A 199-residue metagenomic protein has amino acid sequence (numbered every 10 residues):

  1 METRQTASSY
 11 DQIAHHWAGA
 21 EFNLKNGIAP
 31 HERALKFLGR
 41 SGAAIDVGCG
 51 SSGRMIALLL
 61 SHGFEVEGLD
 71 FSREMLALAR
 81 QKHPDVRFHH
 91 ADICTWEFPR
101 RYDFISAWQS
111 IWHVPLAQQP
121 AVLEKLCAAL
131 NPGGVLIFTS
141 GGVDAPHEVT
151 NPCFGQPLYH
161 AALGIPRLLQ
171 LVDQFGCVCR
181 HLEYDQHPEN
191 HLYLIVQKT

Functional and structural regions predicted by a protein language model:
M1-R40: Conserved class I S-adenosyl-L-methionine
I45-T95: Class I SAM-dependent methyltransferase SAM/SAH-binding core
S106-A107: A conserved beta-strand element that flanks and buttresses the S-adenosyl-L-methionine
P120-P132: A short glycine-rich, Lys/Arg-flanked "PGG" loop and its adjoining helix->strand segment in the class I
G133-S140: Conserved beta-strand signature within the Rossmann-like core of class I S-adenosyl-L-methionine
G141-Y159: Short, glycine-/aromatic-enriched active-site segment of Class I SAM-dependent methyltransferases
H160-F175: Short alpha-helix
E183-T199: Core SAM-dependent methyltransferase catalytic element
